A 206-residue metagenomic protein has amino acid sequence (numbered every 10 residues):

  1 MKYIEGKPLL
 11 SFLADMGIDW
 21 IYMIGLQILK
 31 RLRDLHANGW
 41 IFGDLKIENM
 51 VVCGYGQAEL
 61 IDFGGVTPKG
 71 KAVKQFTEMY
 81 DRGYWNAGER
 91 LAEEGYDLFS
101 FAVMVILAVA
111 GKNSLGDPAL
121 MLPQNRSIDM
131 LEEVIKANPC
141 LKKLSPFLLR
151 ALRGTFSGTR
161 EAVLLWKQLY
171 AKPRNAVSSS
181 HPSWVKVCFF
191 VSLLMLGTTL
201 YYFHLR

Functional and structural regions predicted by a protein language model:
K2-P8: Conserved short submotifs of the Hanks-type protein kinase catalytic core that shape the nucleotide-binding pocket
P8-G17: AlphaC helix of the protein kinase catalytic domain
I24-G25: Activation segment signature within eukaryotic-like protein kinase domains
L32-C53: Catalytic-loop of the protein kinase fold
N49-F63: Conserved protein kinase catalytic/activation segment
G64-V134: C-lobe/activation-segment region of protein kinase-like
A137-L152: Conserved C-terminal C-lobe helix
A171-R206: C-terminal single-pass membrane-anchor helix
